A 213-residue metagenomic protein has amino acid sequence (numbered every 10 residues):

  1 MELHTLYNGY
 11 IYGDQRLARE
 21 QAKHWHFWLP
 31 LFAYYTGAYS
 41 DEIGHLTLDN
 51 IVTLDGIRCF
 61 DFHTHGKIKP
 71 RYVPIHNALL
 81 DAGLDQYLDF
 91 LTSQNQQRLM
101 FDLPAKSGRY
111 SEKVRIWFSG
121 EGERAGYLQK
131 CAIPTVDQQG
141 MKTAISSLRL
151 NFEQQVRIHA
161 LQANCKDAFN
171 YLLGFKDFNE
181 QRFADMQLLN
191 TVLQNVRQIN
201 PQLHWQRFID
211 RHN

Functional and structural regions predicted by a protein language model:
M1-I11, K67-N77, N95: DNA breakage-rejoining catalytic core of tyrosine-based enzymes
M1-S40: Basic, Lys/Arg- and aromatic-enriched nucleic-acid-binding interface segment
L3, H76-G140, N151-F152, R157: Active-site/catalytic core of tyrosine-dependent DNA strand-transfer enzymes
W25, A33, Y39, G66 (+2 more regions): Short, cationic motifs built from Arg/Lys/His that form the positively charged side of catalytic pockets
W28-L31, Y35, T143-K176: C-terminal catalytic core of tyrosine-transesterase DNA break-rejoin enzymes
A33-G56, D167: Short, charged phosphate-coordinating catalytic segments
H45-A82: Conserved tyrosine-mediated DNA breakage-rejoining catalytic core shared by Y-recombinases
H65-K67, K106, Q162, Y171-N213: Catalytic-site neighborhood detector that most strongly recognizes the C-terminal catalytic loop/helix of tyrosine
